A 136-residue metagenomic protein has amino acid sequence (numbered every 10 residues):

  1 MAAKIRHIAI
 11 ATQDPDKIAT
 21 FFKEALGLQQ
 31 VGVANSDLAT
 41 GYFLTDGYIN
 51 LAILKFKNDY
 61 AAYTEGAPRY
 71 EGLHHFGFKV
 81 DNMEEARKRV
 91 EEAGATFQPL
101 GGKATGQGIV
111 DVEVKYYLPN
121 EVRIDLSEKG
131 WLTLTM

Functional and structural regions predicted by a protein language model:
M1-A19, L73-F76, V80, S127-M136: N-terminal beta-strand motif that seeds the catalytic metal site of vicinal oxygen chelate
R6, A39, D111-E113: Short loop/turn microsegments at loop-to-beta-strand junctions
A9-L51, K55, L100, G106-Q107: Core segments of cupin and vicinal oxygen chelate
D59-Y63, L132-T135: A short local loop/turn or secondary-structure capping micro-motif enriched for an aromatic residue
G66-H74: Helix-adjacent hinge/juxtasegments
F76-V90: Mid-chain, well-packed structural core segment of small domains
R87-M136: Vicinal oxygen chelate
